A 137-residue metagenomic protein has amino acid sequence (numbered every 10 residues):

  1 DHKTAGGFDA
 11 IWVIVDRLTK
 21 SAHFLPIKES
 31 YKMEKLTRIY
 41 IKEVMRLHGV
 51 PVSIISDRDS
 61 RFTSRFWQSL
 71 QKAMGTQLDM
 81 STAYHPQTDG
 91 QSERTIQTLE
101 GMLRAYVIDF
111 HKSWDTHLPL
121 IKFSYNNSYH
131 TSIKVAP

Functional and structural regions predicted by a protein language model:
D1-P137: Integrase module of LTR retroelements
